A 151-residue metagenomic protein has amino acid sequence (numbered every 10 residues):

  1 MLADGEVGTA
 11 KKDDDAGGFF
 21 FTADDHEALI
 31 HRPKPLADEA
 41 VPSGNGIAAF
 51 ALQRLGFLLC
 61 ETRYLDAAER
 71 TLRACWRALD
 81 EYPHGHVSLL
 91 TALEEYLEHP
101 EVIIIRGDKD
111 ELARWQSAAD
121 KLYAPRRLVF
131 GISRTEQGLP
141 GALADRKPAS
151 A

Functional and structural regions predicted by a protein language model:
M1-A151: Glycan-recognition and catalytic cores of secretory/periplasmic carbohydrate-active enzymes
